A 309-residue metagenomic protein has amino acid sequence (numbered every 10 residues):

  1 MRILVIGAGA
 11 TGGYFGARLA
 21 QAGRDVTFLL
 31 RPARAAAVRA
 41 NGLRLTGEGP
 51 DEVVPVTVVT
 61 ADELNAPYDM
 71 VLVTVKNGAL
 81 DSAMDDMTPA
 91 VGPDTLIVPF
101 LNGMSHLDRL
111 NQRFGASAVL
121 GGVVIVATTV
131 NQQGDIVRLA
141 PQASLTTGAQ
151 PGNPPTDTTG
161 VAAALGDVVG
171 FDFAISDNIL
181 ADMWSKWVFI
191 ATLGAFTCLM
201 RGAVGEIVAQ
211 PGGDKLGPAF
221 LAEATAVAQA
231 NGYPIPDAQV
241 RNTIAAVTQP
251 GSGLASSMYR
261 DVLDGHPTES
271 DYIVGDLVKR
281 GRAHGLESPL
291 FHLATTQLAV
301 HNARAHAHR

Functional and structural regions predicted by a protein language model:
M1-D51: NAD(P)+-binding Rossmann beta1-loop-alpha1 motif at the extreme N-terminus of oxidoreductases
A17, Q21, D85-P89, Q112 (+2 more regions): Short, well-ordered alpha-helices that flank and scaffold nucleotide-derived cofactor binding pockets
F28, V58-T60, T147: Generic preference for hydrophobic
A35, Y68, L80, L107 (+7 more regions): A general structural signal for well-ordered alpha-helical segments in protein cores
A37, P89-A90, Q112-A118, G122 (+2 more regions): Internal alpha-helical scaffold of NAD(P)-dependent oxidoreductase catalytic cores
P50-D135: Rossmann-like NAD(P)(H) cofactor-binding subdomain of soluble oxidoreductases
P218-R309: NAD(P)-dependent Rossmann-like dehydrogenase/reductase catalytic/cofactor-binding core
